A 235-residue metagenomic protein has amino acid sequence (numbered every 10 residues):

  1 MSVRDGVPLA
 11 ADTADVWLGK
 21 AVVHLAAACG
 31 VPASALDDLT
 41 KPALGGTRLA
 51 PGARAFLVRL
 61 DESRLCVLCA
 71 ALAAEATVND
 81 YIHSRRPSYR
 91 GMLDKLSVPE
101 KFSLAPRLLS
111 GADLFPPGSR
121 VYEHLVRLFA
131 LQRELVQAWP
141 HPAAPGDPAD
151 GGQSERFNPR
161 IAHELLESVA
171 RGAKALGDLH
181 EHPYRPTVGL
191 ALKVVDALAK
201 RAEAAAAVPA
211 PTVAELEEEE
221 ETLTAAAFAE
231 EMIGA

Functional and structural regions predicted by a protein language model:
M1-S63: Charged alpha-helical initiation segments
S2-D12, A71-A76, S103-L104: Short N-terminal helix-initiation segments at or just after the protein's N-terminus
A10, W17, E62, C69 (+3 more regions): Amphipathic alpha-helix face/heptad-repeat signature
V16, P32-G46, H124, H141-A235: Polyanionic, low-complexity intrinsically disordered segments
G19, A26, G30, L68-A71 (+3 more regions): A broad detector of short, well-ordered amphipathic alpha-helices that serve as recognition/interaction surfaces
A55-L65, P117-R120, S154-F157, I161: Non-transmembrane, amphipathic alpha-helical segments
R59-H83: Short, hydrophobic, well-ordered secondary-structure elements
E75-G152, A162-A175: Flexible secondary-structure boundary motifs
